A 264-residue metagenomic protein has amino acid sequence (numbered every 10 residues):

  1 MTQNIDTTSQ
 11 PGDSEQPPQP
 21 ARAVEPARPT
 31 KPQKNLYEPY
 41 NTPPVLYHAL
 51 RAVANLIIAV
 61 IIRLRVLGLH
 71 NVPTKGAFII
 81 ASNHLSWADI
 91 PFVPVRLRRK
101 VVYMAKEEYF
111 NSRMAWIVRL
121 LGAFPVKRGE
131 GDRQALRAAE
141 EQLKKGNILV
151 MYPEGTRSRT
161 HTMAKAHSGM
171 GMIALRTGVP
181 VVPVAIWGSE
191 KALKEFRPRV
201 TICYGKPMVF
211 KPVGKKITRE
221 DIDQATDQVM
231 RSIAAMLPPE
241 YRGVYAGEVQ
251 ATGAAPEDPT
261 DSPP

Functional and structural regions predicted by a protein language model:
T2-L46, Q134-P264: Non-catalytic C-terminal accessory region of glycerolipid acyltransferases and related lyso-lipid remodeling enzymes
L46, R51-A52, A59-V60, V72-G131 (+1 more regions): Catalytic core of membrane glycerolipid acyltransferases/transacylases, capturing the structured, soluble-facing
A59-L67, V184-W187: Short gly/ser/thr-rich secondary-structure transition/capping motifs
R63, A77, R199-T201: A residue-level signal for beta-strand positions that form part of recognition/binding surfaces within mature
L64, V101, L149: Hydrophobic anchor at the start of a short beta-strand that flanks the dinucleotide cofactor-binding loop
V66, Y103, A123-P125, V181 (+1 more regions): Conserved beta-strand scaffold positions in the cores of enzyme catalytic domains, especially in NTP/NDP-utilizing
L69, N83, K106, G129 (+3 more regions): Generic beta-structure capping elements
H70-P73, Q250-A251: A short beta-turn/loop motif at secondary-structure boundaries
